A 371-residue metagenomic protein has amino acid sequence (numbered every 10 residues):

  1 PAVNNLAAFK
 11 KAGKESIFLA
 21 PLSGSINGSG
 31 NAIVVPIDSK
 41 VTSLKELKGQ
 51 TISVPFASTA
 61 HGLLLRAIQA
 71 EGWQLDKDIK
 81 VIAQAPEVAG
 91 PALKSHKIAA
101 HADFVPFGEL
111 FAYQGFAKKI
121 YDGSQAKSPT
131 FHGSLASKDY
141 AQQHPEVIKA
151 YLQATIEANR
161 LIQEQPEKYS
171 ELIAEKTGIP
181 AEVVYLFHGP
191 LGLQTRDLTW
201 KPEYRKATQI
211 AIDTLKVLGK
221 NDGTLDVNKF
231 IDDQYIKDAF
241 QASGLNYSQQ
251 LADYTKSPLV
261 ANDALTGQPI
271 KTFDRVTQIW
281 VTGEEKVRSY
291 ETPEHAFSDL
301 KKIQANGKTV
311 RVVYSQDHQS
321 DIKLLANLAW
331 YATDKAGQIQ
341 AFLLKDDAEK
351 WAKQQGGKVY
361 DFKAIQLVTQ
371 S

Functional and structural regions predicted by a protein language model:
P1-Q74, K80-A83, A99, D103 (+1 more regions): Short, glycine-/small- and polar/acidic-enriched structural segments that line small-molecule recognition paths
S39, I82, E87-T177, E294 (+3 more regions): Pocket-lining segment of extracytoplasmic ligand-binding domains
Q143-D222: Secondary-structure end/capping motifs
K216-V260: Conserved C-terminal helix/tail region of periplasmic/extracytoplasmic solute-binding proteins
N262-G267: Short cysteine-rich clusters marking metal-coordination/redox-active sites
D274-T282, L325-K335: Short aromatic-glycine-(Arg/Gly/Cys) micro-motifs in beta-strand/loop hairpins
E284-A296: Beta-edge loop/turn motif
L343-S371: C-terminal partner/receptor-binding element of secreted or periplasmic proteins
